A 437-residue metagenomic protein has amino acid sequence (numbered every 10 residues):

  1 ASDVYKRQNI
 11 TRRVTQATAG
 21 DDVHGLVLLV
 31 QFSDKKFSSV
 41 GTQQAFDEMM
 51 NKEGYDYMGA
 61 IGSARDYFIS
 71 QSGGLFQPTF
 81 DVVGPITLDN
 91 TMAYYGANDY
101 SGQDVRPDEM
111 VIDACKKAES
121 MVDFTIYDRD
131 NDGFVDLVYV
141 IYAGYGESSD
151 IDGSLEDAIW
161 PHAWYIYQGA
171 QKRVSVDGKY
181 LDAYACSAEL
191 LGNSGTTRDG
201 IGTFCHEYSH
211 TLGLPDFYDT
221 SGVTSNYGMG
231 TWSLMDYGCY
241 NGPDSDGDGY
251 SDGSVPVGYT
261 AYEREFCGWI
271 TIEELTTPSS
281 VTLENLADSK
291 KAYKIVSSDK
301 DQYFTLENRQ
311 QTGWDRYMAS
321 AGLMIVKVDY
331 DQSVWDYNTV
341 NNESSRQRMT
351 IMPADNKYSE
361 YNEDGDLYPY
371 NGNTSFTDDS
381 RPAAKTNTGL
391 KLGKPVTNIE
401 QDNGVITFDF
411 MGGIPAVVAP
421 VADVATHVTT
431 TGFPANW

Functional and structural regions predicted by a protein language model:
A1-Y5: Short, small-residue-biased leader/transition segments that mark boundaries at the very start of proteins
R7-N51, D99-D104, G144: Fold-level signature of zinc-dependent metallopeptidase catalytic domains
N9-A17, I61-D177: Active-site-proximal segments of metallohydrolase catalytic domains
S38-D89, D150-S194, R264-P415: Non-catalytic C-terminal accessory/binding modules of secreted extracellular proteins
Y94-E109, D113-K116, G192-R198, T211 (+1 more regions): A domain-level signal for the mature, folded cores of soluble proteins
D128, D132, H206, D248: Acidic carboxylate motifs that coordinate Ca2+ or other divalent cations, activating on Asp/Glu
V140, G202-F217, L306: Active-site recognition of the HExxH zinc-binding catalytic motif
I414-W437: Pro/Thr/Ser/Gly-rich low-complexity, intrinsically disordered linker/stalk tracts
